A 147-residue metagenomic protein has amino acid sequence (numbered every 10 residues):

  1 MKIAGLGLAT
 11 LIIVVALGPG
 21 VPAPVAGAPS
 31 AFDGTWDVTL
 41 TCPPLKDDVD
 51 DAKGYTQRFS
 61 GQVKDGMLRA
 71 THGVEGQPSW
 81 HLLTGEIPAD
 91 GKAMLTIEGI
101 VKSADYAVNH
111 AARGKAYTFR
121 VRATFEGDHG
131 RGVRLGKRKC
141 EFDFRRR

Functional and structural regions predicted by a protein language model:
M1-G5: Positively charged n-region of N-terminal signal peptides that target proteins for export
G7-P19: Bacterial N-terminal signal peptides
P22-A28: Boundary at the C-terminal end of the N-terminal hydrophobic targeting segment
S30-R147: Central antiparallel beta-sheet cores of small beta-barrel/beta-sandwich binding domains
